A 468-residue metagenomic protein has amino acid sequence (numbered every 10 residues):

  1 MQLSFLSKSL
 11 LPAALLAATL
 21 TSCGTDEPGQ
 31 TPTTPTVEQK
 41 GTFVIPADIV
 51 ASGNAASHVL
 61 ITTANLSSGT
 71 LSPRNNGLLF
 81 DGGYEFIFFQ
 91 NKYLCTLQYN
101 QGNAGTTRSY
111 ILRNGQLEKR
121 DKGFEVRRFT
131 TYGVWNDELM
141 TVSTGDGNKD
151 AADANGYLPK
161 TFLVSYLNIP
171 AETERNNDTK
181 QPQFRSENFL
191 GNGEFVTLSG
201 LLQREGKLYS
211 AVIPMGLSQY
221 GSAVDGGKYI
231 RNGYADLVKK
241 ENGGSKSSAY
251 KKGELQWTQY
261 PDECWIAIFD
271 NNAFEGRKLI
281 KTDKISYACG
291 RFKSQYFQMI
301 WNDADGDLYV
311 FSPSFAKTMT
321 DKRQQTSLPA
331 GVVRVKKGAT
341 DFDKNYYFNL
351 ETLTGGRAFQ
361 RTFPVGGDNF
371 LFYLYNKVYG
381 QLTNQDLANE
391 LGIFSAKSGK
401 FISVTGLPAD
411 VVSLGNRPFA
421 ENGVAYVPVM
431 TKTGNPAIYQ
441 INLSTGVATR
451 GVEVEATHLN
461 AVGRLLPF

Functional and structural regions predicted by a protein language model:
M1-V44: Bacterial Sec-dependent N-terminal signal peptides
Q39-S52, N91-N100, N136-A152, G206-I213 (+4 more regions): Short beta-strand elements that form the blades of beta-propeller/WD-repeat-like and other beta-sheet-rich scaffold
A56-Q183: Post-signal peptide N-terminal segment of secreted/secretory-pathway proteins
L60-T63, S109-I111, L158-E172, V224-F274 (+3 more regions): Beta-propeller blade signature
G69-F80, L117-V126, A171-G191, G276-S286 (+4 more regions): Beta-propeller fold detector
L79-F89, G123-D137, G191-G200, A288-I300 (+3 more regions): Repeated scaffold domains used in trafficking and secretory/extracellular systems, primarily beta-propellers
Q259-F342, G356-R357: Beta-propeller domains
D343-G434: Intrinsically disordered, low-complexity segments enriched in Gly and acidic/Ser/Thr residues that form flexible
